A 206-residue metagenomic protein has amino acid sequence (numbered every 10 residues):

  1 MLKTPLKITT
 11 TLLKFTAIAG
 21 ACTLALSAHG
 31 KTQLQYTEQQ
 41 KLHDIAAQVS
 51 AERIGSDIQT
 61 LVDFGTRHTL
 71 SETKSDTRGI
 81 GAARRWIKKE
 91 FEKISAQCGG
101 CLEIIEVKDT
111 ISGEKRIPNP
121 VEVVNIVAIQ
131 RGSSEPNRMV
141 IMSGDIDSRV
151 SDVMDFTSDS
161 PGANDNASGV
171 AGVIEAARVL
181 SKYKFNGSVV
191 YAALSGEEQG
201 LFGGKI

Functional and structural regions predicted by a protein language model:
L2-A17: Bacterial N-terminal signal peptides that target proteins for export
A19-S27: Hydrophobic h-region of N-terminal signal peptides that target proteins for export in Gram-negative bacteria
A28-T32: Boundary at the C-terminal end of the N-terminal hydrophobic targeting segment
Q40-I45, V49, R53-S56, T60 (+6 more regions): Extracytoplasmic/secreted proteins, especially bacterial periplasmic and envelope-associated proteins
Q40-V49, R67-I80, G113-I117, D155-N166 (+2 more regions): Second-shell loop/turn segments in exported
S56-R131: A non-catalytic alpha/beta surface segment that caps or lines the substrate-entry region of metallo-dependent hydrolase
R67-T69, T110-E114, S133-E135, I146-V150 (+1 more regions): Solvent-exposed loop/turn segments at secondary-structure junctions within structured extracellular/periplasmic domains
N119-V124, V150, D155-I206: Acidic/histidine-rich catalytic neighborhood of metal-dependent amide-processing enzymes
